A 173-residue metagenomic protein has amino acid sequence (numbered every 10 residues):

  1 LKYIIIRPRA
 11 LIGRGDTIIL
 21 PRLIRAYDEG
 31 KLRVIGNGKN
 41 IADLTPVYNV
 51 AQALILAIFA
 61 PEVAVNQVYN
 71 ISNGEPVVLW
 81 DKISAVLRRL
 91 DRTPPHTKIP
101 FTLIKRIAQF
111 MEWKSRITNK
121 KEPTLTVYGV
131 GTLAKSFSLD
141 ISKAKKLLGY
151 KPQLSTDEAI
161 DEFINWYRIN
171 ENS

Functional and structural regions predicted by a protein language model:
L1-R14: Conserved beta-loop-beta element that borders a ligand/cofactor-binding pocket
D16-R22, G36-F59, N66-Q67: Substrate-positioning beta->alpha
R22-L44, P95-S136: Alpha-helical membrane-targeting segments
A42-Y48, V77, L139, L154: Residue-level signal for the nucleotide or nucleotide-sugar donor/cofactor binding architecture
A60-T124, I141, L147, D161-E162: Mid/C-terminal beta-alpha module of Rossmann-like enzyme folds, strongest in SDR-family dehydrogenases/epimerases
I141-K146, K151-S173: Amphipathic terminal alpha-helices
